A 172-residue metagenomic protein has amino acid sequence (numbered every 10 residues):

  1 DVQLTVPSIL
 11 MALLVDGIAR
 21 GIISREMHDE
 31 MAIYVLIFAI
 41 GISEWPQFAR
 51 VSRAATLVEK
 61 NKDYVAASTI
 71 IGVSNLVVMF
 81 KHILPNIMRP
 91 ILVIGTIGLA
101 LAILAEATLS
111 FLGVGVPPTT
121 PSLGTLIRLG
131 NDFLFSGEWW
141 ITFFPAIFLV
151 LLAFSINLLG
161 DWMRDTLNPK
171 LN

Functional and structural regions predicted by a protein language model:
D1-N172: Alpha-helical transmembrane segments of integral membrane proteins, especially multi-pass inner/plasma-membrane
